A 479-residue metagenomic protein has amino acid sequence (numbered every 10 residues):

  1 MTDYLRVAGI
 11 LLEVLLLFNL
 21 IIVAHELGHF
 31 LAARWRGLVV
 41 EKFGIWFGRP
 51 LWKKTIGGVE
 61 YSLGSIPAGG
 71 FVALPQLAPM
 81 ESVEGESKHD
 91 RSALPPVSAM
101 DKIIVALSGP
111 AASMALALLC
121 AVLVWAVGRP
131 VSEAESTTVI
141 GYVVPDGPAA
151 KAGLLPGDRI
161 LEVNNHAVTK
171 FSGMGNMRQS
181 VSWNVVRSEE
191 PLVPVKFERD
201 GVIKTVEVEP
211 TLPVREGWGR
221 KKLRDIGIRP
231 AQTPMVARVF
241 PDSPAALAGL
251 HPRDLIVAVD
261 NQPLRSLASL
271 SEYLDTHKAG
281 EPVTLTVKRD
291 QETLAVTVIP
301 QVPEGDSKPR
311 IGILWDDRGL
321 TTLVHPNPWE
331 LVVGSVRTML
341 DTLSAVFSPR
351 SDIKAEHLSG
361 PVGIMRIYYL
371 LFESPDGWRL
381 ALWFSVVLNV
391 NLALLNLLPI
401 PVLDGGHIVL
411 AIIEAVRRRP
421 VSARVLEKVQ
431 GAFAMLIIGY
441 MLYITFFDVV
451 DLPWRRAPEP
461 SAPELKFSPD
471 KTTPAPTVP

Functional and structural regions predicted by a protein language model:
L5, H89-M100, K221-L247, P252-A258 (+4 more regions): Functional transmembrane alpha-helices
L5-H89, L395-R417: Small-residue-rich helix-interface/hinge motifs
G9-L17, V386-V387, A434-Y440: Alpha-helical transmembrane segments of integral membrane proteins
A24, W35, G70-Y142, D146-G147 (+2 more regions): Internal alpha-helical transmembrane segments
G85-V122, V163-W218, E292: Interdomain regulatory linker/hinge segments that flank or connect interaction modules in polarity/junction/synaptic
W125-E162, H166-T169, K222-A258, Q262-R265: PDZ/PDZ-like domain segments forming the peptide/carboxylate-binding groove, activating on the N-terminal beta-strands
V139-E162, H166, K170-N176, N184 (+5 more regions): Low-complexity, proline/glycine-enriched hydrophobic segments characteristic of transmembrane helices
A150, E162-P194, A246-L247, A258-T286: PDZ domains, with a preference for the canonical peptide-binding region formed by the helix
